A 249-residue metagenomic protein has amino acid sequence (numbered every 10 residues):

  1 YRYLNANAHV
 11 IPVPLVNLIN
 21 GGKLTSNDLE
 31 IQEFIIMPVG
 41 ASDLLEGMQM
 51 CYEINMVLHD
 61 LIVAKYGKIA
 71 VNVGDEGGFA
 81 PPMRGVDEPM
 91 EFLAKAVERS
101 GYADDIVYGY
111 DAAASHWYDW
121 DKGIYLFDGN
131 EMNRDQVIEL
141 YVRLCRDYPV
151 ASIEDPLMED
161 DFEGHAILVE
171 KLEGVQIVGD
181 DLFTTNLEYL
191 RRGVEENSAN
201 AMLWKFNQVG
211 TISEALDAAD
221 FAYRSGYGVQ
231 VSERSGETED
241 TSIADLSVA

Functional and structural regions predicted by a protein language model:
Y1-R2: Short secondary-structure capping/junction motifs at helix and strand boundaries
N5-N20, Y102-A114: Glycine-rich, aromatic-flanked loop segments that form ligand/cofactor-binding clefts across common enzyme folds
N5-V10, P81, E239-I243: Glycine/charge-rich, flexible interdomain linkers and switch-proximal surface loops that mediate coupling
N7-N72: Mobile "lid/hinge" segments at catalytic clefts and subdomain interfaces of large enzymes
K23-L24, F79-A80, I212, T238: Gly/Ser/Thr-rich beta-alpha loop segments that engage phosphate groups in nucleotides
E33-L44, I69-G85, A113-D128: Active-site-proximal beta-alpha loop/turn segments in soluble metabolic enzymes
A70, D87-A249: Catalytic core of soluble alpha/beta enzymes
